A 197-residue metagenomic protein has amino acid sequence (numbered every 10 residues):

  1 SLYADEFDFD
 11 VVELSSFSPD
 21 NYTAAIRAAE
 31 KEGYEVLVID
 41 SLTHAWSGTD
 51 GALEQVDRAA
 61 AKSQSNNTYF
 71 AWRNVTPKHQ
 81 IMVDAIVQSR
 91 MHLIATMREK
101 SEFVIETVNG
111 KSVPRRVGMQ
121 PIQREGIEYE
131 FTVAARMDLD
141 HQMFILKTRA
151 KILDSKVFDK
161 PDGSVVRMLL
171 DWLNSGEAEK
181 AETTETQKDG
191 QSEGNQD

Functional and structural regions predicted by a protein language model:
S1-A4, D20-A28, E32, K151-V166 (+1 more regions): Interfaces that engage single-stranded nucleic acids at replication/repair/recombination sites
S1-V38, T43-G48: Conserved P-loop
Y3-F7, G51-E54, V108-K111: Short, glycine/charged-enriched secondary-structure capping and boundary segments
D5-L14, K62-A71, N109: Short, basic, glycine/proline-bearing loop/turn elements
P19, T23, R73-T76, Q80 (+1 more regions): Non-membrane alpha-helical structural segments and their capping/turn regions in soluble enzymes
I39-T76: Conserved P-loop NTPase nucleotide-binding/switch module
W72-T76, R98, A178: Glycine-rich anion-binding surface patch
P77-R167: Phosphate-binding/switch region of NTP-binding enzymes
